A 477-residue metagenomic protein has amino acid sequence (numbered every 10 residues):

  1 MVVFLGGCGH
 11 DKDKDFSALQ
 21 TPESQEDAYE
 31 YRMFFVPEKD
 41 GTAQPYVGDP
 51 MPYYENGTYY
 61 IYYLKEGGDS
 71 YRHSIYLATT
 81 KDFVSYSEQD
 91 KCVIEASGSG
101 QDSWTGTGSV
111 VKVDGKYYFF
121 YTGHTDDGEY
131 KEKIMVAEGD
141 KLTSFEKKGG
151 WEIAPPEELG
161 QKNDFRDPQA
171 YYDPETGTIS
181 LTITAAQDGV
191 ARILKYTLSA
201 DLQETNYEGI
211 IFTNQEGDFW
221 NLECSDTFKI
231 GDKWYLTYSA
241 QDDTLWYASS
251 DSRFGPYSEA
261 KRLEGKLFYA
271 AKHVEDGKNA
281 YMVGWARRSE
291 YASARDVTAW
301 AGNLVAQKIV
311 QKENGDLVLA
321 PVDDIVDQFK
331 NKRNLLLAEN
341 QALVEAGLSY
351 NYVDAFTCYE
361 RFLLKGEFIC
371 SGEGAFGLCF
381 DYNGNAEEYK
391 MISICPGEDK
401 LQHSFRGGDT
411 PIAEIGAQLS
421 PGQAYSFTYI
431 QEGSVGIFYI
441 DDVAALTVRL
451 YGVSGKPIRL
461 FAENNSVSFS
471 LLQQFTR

Functional and structural regions predicted by a protein language model:
M1-G9: Sec-dependent N-terminal signal peptides of Gram-positive bacterial secreted proteins and lipoproteins
C8-R477: Carbohydrate-active catalytic/glycan-binding domains of CAZyme proteins, especially the secreted or lumenal ectodomains
